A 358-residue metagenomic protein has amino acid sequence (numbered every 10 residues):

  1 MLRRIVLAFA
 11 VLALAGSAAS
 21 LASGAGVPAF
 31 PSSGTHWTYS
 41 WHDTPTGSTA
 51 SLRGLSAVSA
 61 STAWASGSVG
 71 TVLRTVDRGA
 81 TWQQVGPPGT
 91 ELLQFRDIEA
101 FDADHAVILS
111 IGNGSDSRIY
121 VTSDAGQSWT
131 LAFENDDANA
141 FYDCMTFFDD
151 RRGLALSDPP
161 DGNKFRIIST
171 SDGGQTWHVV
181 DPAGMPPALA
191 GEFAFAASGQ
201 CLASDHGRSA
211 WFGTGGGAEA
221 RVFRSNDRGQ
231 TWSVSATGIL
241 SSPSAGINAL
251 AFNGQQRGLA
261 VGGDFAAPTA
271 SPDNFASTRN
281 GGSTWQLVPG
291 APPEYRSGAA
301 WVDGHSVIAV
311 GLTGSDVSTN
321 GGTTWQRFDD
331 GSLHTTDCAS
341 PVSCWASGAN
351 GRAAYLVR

Functional and structural regions predicted by a protein language model:
M1-R4: Positively charged n-region of N-terminal signal peptides that target proteins for export
V6-L7, D77: Sequence-pattern detector for short linear motifs and compositional/periodic biases rather than a specific fold
A8-S17: Bacterial N-terminal signal peptides
A22-G24: Boundary at the C-terminal end of the N-terminal hydrophobic targeting segment
G26-R358: Residue-level hotspots at or immediately adjacent to binding/recognition sites across diverse folds
